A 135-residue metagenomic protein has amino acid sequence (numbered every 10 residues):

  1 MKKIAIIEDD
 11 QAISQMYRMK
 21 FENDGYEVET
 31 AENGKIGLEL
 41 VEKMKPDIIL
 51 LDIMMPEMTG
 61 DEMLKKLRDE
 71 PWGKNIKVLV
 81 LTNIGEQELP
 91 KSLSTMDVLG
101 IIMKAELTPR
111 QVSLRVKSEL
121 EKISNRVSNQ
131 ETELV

Functional and structural regions predicted by a protein language model:
E8: Conserved acidic carboxylate
Q15-N23: Charged docking surfaces used in two-component/phosphorelay signaling
T30-E39, G60: Helix N-cap/capping motif at the beta->alpha junctions
E39, D61-K74: Short amphipathic alpha-helix used as the core "switch/output" element in two-component signaling
M44-L50: Active-site beta3 strand of CheY-like receiver
D52, T82: Active-site residues of response regulator receiver
M55: Receiver (REC) domain active-site loop signature in two-component systems and cognate sites in sensor histidine kinases
